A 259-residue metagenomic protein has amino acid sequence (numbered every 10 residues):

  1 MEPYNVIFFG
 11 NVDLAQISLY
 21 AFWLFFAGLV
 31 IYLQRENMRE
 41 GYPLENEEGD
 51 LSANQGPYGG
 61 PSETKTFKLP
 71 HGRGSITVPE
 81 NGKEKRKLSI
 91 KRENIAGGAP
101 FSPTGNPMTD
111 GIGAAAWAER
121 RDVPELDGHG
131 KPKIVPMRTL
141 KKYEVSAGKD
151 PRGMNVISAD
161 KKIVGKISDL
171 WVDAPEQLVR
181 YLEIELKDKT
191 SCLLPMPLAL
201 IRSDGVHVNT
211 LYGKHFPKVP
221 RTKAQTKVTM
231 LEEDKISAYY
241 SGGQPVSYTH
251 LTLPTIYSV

Functional and structural regions predicted by a protein language model:
M1-L251: Peripheral interaction segments used for macromolecular assembly
H250-V259: Single conserved hydrophobic/aromatic residue that forms the stacking wall/gate of nucleotide- or nucleobase-binding
